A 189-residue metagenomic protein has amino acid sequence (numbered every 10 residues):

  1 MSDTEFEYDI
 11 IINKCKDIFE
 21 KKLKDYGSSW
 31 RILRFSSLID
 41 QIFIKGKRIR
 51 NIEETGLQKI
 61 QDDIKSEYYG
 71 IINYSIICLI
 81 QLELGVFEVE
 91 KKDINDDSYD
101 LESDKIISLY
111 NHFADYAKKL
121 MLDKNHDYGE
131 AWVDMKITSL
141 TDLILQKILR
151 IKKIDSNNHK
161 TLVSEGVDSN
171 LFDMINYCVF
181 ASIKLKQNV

Functional and structural regions predicted by a protein language model:
M1-V189: Intrinsically disordered, low-complexity regulatory regions that flank transcription factor DNA-binding cores
